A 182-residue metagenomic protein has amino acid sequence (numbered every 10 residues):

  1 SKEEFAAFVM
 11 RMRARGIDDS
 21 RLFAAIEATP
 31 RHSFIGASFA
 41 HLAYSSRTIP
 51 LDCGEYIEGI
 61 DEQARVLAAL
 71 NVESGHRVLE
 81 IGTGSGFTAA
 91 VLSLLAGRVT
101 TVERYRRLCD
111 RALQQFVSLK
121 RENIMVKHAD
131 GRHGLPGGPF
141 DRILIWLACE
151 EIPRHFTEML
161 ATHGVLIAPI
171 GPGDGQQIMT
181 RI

Functional and structural regions predicted by a protein language model:
S1-L79, T83, F87-V91, L95 (+2 more regions): Class I SAM-dependent transferase core
N71-R181: Conserved nucleotide-cofactor-binding alpha/beta core module
